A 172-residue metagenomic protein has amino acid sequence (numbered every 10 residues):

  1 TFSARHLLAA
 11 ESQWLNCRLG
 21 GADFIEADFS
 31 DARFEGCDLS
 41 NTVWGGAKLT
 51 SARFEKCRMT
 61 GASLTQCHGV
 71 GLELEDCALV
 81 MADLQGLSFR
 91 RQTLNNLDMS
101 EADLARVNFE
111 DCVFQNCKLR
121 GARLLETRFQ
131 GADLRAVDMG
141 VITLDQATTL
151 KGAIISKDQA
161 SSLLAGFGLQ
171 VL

Functional and structural regions predicted by a protein language model:
T1-L172: Tandem repeat scaffolds
